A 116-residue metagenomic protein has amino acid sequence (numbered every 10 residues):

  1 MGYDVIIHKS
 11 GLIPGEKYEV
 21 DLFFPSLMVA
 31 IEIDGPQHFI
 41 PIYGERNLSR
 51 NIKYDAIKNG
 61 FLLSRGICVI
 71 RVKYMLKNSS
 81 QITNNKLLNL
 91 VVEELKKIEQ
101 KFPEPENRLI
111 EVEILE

Functional and structural regions predicted by a protein language model:
M1-E116: Nucleic-acid endo/exonuclease domains
